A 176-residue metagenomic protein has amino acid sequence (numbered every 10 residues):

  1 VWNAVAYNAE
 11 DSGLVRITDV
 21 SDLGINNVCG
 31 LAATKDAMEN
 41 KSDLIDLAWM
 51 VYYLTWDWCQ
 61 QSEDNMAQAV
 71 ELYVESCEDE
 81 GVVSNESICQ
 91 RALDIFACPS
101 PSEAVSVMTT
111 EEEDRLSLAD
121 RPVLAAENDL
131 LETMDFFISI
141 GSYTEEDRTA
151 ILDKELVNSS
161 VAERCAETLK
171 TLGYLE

Functional and structural regions predicted by a protein language model:
V1-W2, I17-V20, C59: Short beta-strand->loop
V1-Y7, N27, T34: Beta->alpha turn/N-cap motifs
N8-V20: Ligand-binding "clamshell"
S21-N27: A structural motif
V28-D43: A bilobed periplasmic-binding-protein/Venus flytrap-type ligand-binding module shared by bacterial periplasmic
E39-T144: Secondary-structure end/capping motifs
A126-E176: Conserved C-terminal helix/tail region of periplasmic/extracytoplasmic solute-binding proteins
